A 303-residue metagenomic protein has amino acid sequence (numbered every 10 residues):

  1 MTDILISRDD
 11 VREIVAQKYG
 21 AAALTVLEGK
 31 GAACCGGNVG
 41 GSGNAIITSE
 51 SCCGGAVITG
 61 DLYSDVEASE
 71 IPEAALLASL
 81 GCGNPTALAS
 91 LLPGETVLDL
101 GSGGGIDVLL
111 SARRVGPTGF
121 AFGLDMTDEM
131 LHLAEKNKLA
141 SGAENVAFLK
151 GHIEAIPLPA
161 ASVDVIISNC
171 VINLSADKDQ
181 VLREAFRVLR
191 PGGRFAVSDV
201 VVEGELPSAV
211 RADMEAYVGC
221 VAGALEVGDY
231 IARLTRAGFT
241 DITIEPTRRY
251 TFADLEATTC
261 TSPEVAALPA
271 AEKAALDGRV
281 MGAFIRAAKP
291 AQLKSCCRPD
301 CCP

Functional and structural regions predicted by a protein language model:
T2-G60: N-terminal auxiliary segments of SAM/dcSAM-dependent transferases
T2-L5, G20-L27, G37-N38, T48 (+1 more regions): C-terminal lobe and adjacent flexible extensions of AdoMet/dcAdoMet transferase-like proteins
G37-T96, D107-R114, L133: Conserved alpha-helix/loop element of class I SAM-dependent methyltransferases that forms part of the SAM/SAH-binding
L77, C82-N84, L92-A155, Q180: Class I SAM-dependent methyltransferase SAM/SAH-binding core
V97, I166-I167: Hydrophobic beta-strand segment of the Class I
V115-G116, S175-A176, L189-P191: Helix-to-beta-strand junctions that scaffold the AdoMet/dcAdoMet cofactor pocket in Class I SAM-dependent enzymes
D179-R194: A short glycine-rich, Lys/Arg-flanked "PGG" loop and its adjoining helix->strand segment in the class I
V201-V221: Short, glycine-/aromatic-enriched active-site segment of Class I SAM-dependent methyltransferases
